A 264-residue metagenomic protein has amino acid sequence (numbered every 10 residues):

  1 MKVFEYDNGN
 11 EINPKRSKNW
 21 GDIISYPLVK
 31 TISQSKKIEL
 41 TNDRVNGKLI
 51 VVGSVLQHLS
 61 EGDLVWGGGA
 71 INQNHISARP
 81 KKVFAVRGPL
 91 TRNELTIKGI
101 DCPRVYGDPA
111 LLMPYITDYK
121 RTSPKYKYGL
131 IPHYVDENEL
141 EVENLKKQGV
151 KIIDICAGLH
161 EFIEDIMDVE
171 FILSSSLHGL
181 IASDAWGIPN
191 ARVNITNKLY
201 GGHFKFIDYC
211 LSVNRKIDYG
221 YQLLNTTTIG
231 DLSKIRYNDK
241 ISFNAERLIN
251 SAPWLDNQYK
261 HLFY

Functional and structural regions predicted by a protein language model:
M1-Y264: Active-site anion-handling motifs in enzyme catalytic cores
